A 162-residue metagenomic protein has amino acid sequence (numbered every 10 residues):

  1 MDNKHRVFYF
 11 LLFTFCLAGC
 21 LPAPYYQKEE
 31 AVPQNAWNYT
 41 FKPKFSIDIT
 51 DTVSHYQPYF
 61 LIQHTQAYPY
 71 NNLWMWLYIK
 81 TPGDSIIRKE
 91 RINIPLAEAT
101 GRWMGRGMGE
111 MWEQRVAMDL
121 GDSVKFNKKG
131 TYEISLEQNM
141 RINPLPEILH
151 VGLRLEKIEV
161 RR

Functional and structural regions predicted by a protein language model:
L17-G19: C-terminal motif of bacterial Sec signal peptides marking the signal peptidase cleavage site
L21-P24: Bacterial signal peptide processing site
K28-T50: Post-signal peptide N-terminal segment of mature Sec-exported envelope proteins
V53-H55, Y70-N72, N127-T131: Extracellular Ig-like/FN3 beta-sandwich strand-entry sites
F60-Y68: Short amphipathic, basic-aromatic surface patches that mediate peripheral association with negatively charged
P69-M75, E147-H150: Short coil-to-beta strand junction motifs in C2/discoidin
I94-F126: Extended, solvent-exposed segments with strong compositional bias
F126-N143, E147-K157: Internal, hydrophobic beta-strand segments that form the core of beta-sheet-rich folds
